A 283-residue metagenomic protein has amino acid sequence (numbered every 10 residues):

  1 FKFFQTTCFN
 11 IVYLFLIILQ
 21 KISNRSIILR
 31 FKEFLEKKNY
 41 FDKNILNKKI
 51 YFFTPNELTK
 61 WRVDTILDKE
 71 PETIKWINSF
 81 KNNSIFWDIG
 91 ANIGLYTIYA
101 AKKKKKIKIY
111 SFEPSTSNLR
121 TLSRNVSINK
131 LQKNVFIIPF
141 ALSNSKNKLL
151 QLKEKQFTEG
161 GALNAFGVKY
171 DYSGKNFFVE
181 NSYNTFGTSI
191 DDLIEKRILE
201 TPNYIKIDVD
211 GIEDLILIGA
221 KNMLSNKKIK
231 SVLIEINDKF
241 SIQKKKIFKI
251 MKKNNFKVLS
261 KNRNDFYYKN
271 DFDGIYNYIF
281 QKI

Functional and structural regions predicted by a protein language model:
F1-K130, N134, K175-V179, V258-I283: S-adenosyl-L-methionine
Y40, N83, K104-S111, N118 (+1 more regions): Conserved acidic-Pro-Pro-aromatic motif
L46-K75, Q132-K133, I138, S143-D192 (+1 more regions): Glycine-rich adenosyl-binding loop in Rossmann-like folds that engage adenosine-containing cofactors
K69-T73, I93, F186, I216 (+1 more regions): Amphipathic coiled-coil/heptad-repeat helices and related helical stalk/stem segments that mediate oligomerization
G90, A141, D208: Active-site glycine-centered loops adjacent to acidic/histidine catalytic or metal-binding residues that shape
A100, L122, V135, L150-L152 (+1 more regions): Hydrophobic packing residues within well-ordered alpha-helices of enzyme cores
